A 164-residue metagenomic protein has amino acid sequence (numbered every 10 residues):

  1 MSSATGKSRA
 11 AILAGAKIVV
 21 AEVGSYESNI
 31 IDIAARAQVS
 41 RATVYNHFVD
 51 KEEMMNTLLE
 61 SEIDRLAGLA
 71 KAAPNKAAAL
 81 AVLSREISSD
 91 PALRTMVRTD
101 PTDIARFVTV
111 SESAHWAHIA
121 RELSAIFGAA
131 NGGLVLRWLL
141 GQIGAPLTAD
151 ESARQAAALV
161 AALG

Functional and structural regions predicted by a protein language model:
M1-R36, E53: Basic, helix-initiating cap at the start of DNA-binding domains
G15-V19, T57, E86, W138: Short amphipathic alpha-helical elements of helix-turn-helix/winged-helix folds
D32, E53, A78, V82 (+3 more regions): Amphipathic alpha-helical interaction segments
A35, V49-D50, E60: Residue-level detection of the helix-turn-helix DNA-binding "recognition helix"
A37-F48: Short hydrophobic/aromatic patch on the recognition helix
E53, T57, D64-A92: Hydrophobic alpha-helical connector segments
S89, L93, A129-S152, A161-G164: Amphipathic C-terminal alpha-helical segment
T95, T102-R137: Amphipathic alpha-helical packing segments from all-alpha helical-bundle domains
